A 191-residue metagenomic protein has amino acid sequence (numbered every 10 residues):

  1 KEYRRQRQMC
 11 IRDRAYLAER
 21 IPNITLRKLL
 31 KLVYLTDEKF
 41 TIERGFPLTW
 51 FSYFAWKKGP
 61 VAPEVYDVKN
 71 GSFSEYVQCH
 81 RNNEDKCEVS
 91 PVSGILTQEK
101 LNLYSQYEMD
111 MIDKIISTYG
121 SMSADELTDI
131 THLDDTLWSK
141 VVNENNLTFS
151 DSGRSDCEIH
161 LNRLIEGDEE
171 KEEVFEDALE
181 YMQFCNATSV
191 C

Functional and structural regions predicted by a protein language model:
K1-R7, I11: Single conserved hydrophobic/aromatic residue that forms the stacking wall/gate of nucleotide- or nucleobase-binding
R12-I24: Positively charged, polyanion-binding regions of nucleic-acid-associated proteins
E19, L26-L29, K39: N-terminal ordered "arm"
L32: N-terminal cationic and glycine-rich segments that engage phosphates or anionic surfaces
T36-R44, V61: Short alpha-helix boundary/capping elements
F46-F54: Short Gly/aromatic-enriched secondary-structure transition segments
Y66-M111: A contiguous strand-loop segment
L127-C191: Glycine-rich, aromatic-bearing surface loops/beta-hairpins
